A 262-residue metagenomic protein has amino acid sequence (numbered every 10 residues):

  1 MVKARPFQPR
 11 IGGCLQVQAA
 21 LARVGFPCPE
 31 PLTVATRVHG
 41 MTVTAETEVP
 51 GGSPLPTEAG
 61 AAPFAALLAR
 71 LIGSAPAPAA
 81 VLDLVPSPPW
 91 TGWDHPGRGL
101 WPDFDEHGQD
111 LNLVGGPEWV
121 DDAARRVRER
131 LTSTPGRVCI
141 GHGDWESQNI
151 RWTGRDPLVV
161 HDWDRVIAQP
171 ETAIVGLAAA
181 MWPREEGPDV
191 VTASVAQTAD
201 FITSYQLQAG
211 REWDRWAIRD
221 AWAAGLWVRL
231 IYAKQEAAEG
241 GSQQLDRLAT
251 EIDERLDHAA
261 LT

Functional and structural regions predicted by a protein language model:
M1-V2, P31, R128-A173: Active-site acidic catalytic loop and adjacent metal/ATP-binding pocket of ATP-dependent phosphoryl transfer enzymes
V2-M41, L55-R70: A conserved alpha-helical element in kinase catalytic cores
A22, I72-P76, P183, Q206-A209: Protein kinase-like catalytic domain
G40-G51: Conserved short submotifs of the Hanks-type protein kinase catalytic core that shape the nucleotide-binding pocket
L55-W90, D105-H107, L111: Internal "kinase-insert"/substrate-recognition segments embedded within catalytic cores of ATP-dependent enzymes
D83-L131: Active-site catalytic-loop/activation-segment of kinase and kinase-like phosphoryl-transfer enzymes
T172-G210, A224-S242: Active-site activation/catalytic loop segments of kinase-like enzymes and analogous catalytic loops in related
S242-T262: Regulatory N- and C-terminal appendages and interdomain linkers associated with kinase/kinase-like NTP transferase
